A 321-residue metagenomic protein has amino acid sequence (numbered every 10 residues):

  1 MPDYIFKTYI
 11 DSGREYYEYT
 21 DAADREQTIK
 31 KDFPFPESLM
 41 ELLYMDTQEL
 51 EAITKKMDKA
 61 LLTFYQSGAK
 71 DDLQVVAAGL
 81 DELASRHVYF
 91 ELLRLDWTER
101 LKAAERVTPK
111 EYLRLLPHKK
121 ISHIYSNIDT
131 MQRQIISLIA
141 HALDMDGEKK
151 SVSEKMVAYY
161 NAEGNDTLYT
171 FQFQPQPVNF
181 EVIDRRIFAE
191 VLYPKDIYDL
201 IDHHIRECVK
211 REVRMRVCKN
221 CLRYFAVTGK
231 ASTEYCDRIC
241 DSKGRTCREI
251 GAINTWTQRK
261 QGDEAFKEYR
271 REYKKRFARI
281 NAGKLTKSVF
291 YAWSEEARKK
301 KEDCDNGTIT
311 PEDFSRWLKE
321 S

Functional and structural regions predicted by a protein language model:
M1-T228, T257, E264-R279, K287 (+3 more regions): Short helix-coil boundary/hinge micro-motifs
D96, E234-D237, A252, D263: Generic preference for flexible, low-structure residues
K230-I250: Cysteine-rich micro-motifs
K243-D263: Short metal-binding segments enriched for Cys and/or His
